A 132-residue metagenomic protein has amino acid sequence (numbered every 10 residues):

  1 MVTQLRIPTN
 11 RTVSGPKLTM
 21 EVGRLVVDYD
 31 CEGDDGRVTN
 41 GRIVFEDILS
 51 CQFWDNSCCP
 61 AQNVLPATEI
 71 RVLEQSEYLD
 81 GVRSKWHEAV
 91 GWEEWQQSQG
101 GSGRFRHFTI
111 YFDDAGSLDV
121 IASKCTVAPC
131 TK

Functional and structural regions predicted by a protein language model:
M1-K132: Surface-exposed, interaction-prone regions used to assemble/regulate multi-protein complexes
